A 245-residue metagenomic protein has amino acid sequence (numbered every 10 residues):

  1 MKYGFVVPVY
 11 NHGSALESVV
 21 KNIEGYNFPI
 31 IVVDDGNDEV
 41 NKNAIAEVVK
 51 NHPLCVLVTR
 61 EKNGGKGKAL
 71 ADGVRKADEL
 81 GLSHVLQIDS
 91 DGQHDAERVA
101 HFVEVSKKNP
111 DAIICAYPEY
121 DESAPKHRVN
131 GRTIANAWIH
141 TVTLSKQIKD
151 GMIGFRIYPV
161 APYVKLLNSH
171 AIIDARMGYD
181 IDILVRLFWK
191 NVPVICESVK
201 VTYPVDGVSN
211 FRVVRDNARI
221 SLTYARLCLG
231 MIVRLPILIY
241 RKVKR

Functional and structural regions predicted by a protein language model:
K2-G4, P29, D182: Cell-envelope/extracellular polymer assembly enzymes that use nucleotide-activated donors
G4-V7, I31, T59: Short hydrophobic beta-strand elements that form part of the catalytic alpha/beta core underpinning NDP-sugar/donor
N11-G25: Short, well-formed alpha-helical segments that are part of the catalytic scaffolds of diverse glycosyltransferases
D34-I45, G92: A conserved acidic beta->alpha catalytic loop
D35-E39, G64, G73: Conserved short acidic donor-positioning loop in nucleotide-sugar-dependent glycosyltransferases
K62, K68-E79, A96-M177, P204-F211 (+1 more regions): Acceptor/aglycone-binding surface of glycosyltransferases and processive sugar-polymer synthases
L82-Q93: Short beta-strand-to-loop acidic/aromatic patch adjacent to the donor-nucleotide binding site
S169-R245: Hydrophobic helical membrane-anchoring modules
